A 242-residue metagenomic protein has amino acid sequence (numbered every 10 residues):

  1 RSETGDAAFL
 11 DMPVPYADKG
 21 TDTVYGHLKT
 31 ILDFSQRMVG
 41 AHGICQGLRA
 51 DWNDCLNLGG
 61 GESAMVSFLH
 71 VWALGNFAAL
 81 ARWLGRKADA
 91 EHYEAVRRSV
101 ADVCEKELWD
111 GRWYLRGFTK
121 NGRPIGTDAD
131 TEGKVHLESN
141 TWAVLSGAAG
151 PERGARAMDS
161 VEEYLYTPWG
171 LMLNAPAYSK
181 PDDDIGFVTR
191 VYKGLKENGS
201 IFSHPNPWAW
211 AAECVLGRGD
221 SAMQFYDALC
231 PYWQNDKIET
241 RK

Functional and structural regions predicted by a protein language model:
R1-H42, S63-V71, K196-A222, Y226: Aromatic-rich carbohydrate-recognition surfaces in CAZymes
P13-T23, H42-S63, G111-H136, N174-S200 (+1 more regions): Carbohydrate-binding/catalytic loop surfaces
I31, L48, L56, F68 (+8 more regions): Generic hydrophobic/packing signal
L69-I185, D227, P231-K242: Catalytic cores of carbohydrate-active enzymes
